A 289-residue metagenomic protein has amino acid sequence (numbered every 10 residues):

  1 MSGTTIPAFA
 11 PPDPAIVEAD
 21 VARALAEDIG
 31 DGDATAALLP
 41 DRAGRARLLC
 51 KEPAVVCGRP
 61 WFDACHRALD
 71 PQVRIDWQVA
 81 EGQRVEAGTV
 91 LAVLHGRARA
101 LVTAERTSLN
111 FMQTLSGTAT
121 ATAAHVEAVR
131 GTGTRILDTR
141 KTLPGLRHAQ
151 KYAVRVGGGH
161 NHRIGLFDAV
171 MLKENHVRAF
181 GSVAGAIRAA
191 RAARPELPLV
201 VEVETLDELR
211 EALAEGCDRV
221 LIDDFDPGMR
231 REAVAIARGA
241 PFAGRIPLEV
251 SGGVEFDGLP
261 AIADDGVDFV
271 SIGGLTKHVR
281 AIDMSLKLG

Functional and structural regions predicted by a protein language model:
S2-E215, R219, R231-I236, E249 (+2 more regions): Acidic/glycine-rich phosphate/pyrophosphate-binding loops and surrounding catalytic core that coordinate Mg2+
D224, G252, G273-G274: Short secondary-structure boundary segments
G239: Conserved helix-loop functional segments at active or binding sites
S285-G289: Active-site loop ensemble at the mouth of alpha/beta enzyme cores that anchors a bound cofactor
